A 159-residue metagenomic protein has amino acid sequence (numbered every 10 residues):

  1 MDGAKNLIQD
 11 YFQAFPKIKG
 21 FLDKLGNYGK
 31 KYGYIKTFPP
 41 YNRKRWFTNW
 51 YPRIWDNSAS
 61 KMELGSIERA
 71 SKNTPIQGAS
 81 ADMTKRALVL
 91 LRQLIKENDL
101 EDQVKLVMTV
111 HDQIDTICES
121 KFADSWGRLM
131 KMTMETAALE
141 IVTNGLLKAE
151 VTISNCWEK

Functional and structural regions predicted by a protein language model:
M1-K159: Conserved catalytic core of nucleotide polymerization and phosphodiester-bond processing enzymes
